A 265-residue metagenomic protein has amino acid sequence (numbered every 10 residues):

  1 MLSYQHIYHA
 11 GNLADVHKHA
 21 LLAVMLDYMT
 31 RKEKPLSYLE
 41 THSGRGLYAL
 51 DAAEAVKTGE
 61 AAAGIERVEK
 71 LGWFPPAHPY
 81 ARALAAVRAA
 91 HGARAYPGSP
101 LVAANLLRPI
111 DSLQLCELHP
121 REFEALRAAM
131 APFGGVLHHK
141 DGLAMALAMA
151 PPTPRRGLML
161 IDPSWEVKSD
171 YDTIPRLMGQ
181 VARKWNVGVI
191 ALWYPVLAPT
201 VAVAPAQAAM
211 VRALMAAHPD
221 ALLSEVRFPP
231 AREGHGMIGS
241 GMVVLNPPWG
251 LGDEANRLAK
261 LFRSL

Functional and structural regions predicted by a protein language model:
M1-L265: Class I S-adenosyl-L-methionine-dependent methyltransferase catalytic core
